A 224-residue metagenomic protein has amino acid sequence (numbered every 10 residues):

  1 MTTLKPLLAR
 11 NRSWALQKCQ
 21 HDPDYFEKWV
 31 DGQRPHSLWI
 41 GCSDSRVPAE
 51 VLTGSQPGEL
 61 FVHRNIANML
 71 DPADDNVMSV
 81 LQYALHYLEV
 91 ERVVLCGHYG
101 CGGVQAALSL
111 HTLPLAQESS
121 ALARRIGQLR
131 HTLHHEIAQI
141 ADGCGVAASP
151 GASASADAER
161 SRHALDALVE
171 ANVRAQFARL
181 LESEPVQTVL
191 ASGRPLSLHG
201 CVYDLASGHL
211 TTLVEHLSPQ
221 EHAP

Functional and structural regions predicted by a protein language model:
M1-P35, A67-E91, G102-P224: Divalent-metal-activated hydrolytic enzyme cores
K18-E59: N-terminal short beta-loop-beta anion/metal-coordinating cradle
I40-C42, R64, V94-H98, H199-D204: Short beta-strand segments
D44-R46, H98-G103: Gly/Ser/Thr-rich loops at beta-strand to alpha-helix junctions that form or flank small-molecule/cofactor-binding
P57-N68: Glycine/charged-rich beta-loop-alpha catalytic/anionic-binding loops adjacent to active sites
